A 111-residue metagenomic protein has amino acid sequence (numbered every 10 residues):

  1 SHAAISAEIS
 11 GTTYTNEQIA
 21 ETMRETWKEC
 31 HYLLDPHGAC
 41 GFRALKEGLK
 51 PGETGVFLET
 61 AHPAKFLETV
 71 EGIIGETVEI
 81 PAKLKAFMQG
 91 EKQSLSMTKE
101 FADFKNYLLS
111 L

Functional and structural regions predicted by a protein language model:
S1-L111: PLP-dependent amino-acid enzyme catalytic core
